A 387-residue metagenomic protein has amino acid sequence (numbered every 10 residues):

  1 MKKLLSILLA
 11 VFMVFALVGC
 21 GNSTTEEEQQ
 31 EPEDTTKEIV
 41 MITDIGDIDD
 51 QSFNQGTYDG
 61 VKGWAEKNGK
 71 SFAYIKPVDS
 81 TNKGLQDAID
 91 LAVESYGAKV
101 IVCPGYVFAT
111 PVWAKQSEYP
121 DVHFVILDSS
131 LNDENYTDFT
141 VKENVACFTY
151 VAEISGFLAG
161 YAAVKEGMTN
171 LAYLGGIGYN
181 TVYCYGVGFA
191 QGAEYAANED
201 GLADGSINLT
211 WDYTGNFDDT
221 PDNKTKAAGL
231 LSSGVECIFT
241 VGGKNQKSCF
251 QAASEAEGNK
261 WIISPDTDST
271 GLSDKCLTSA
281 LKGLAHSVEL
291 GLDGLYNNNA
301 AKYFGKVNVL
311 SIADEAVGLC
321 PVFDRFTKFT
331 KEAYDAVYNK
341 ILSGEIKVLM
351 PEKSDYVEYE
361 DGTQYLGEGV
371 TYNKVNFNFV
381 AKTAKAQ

Functional and structural regions predicted by a protein language model:
M1-L9: Positively charged n-region of N-terminal signal peptides that target proteins for export
A16-G19: C-terminal motif of bacterial Sec signal peptides marking the signal peptidase cleavage site
G21-S23: Bacterial signal peptide processing site
E26-Q387: A residue-level marker of the well-folded mature domains of exported/periplasmic proteins
